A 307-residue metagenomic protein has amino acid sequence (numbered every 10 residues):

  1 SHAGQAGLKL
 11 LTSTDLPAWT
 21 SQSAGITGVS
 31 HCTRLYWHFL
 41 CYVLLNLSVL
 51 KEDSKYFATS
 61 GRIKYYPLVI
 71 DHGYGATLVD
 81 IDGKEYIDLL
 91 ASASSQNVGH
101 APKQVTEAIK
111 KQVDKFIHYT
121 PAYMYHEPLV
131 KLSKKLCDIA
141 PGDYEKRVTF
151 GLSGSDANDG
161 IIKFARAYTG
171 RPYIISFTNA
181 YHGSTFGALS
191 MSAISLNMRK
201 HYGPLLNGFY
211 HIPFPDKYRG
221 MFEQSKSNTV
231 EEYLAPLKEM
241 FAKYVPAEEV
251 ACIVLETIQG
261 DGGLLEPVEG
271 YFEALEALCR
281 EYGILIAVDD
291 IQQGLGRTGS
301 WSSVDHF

Functional and structural regions predicted by a protein language model:
S1-Y42: Small-residue-rich alpha-helical packing segments, especially N-terminal targeting/signal peptides and transmembrane
Y42-F307: Conserved N-terminal phosphate-binding loop of PLP-dependent enzymes in the Aspartate aminotransferase
